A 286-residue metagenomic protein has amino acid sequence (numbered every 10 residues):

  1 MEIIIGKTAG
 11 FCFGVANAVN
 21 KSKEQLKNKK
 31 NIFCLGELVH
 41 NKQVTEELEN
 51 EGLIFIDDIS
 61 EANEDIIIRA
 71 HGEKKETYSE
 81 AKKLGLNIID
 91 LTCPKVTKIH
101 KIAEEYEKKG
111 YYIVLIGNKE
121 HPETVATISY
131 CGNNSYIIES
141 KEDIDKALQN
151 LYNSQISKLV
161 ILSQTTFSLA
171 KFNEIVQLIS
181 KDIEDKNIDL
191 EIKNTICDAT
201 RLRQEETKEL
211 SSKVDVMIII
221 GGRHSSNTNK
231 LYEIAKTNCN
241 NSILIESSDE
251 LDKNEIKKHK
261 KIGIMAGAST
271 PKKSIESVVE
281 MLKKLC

Functional and structural regions predicted by a protein language model:
M1-C286: The feature marks the mature, well-folded catalytic cores of soluble enzymes
